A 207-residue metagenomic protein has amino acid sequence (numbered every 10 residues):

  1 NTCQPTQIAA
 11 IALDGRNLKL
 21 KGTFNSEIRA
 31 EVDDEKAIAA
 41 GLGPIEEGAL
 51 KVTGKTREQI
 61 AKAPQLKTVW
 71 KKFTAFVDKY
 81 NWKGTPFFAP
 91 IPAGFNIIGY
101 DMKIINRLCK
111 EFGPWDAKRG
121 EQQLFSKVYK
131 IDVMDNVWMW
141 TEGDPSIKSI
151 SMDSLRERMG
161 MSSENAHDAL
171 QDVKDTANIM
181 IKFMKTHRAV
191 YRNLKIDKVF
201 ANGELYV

Functional and structural regions predicted by a protein language model:
N1-N106, S154-M161, H167: Conserved non-catalytic scaffold segment of RNase H-like nuclease domains
R57-A61, D116-K127, S163-A169: Short, surface-exposed acidic
D78-F87, G113-R119, Y191: Alpha-helix termini
Y100-Y129: Substrate-recognition/cap helix-loop segment adjacent to the acidic, metal-dependent catalytic center of Asp-based
K127-S146: Short alpha-helix plus adjacent loop in nuclease-associated cores
T141-P145, E164-Q171: Active-site metal-coordination segments of metallo-dependent hydrolases
D144-R158: A structural motif
R158, L170, K174-V207: Acidic two-metal-ion nuclease catalytic site recognized across multiple nuclease folds, prominently DnaQ/RNase D-T
